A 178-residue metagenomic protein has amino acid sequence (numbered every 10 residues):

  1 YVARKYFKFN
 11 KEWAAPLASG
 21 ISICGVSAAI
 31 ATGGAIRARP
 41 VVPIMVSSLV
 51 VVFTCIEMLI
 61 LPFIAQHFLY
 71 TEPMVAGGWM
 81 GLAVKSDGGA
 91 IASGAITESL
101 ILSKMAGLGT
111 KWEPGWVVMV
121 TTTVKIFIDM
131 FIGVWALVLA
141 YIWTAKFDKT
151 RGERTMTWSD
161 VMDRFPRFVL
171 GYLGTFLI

Functional and structural regions predicted by a protein language model:
Y1-A14, E57-M74, L82: Transmembrane alpha-helices that form the ion-translocation and gating core of multi-pass ion transport proteins
Y1-K8, T32-A35, A140-R151: C-terminal ends of transmembrane helices
A3, G20, L49-L61, I128 (+6 more regions): Alpha-helical transmembrane segments in multi-pass membrane proteins
Y6-F9, I36-R37, F68-L69, T110-K111 (+1 more regions): Helix-boundary and loop/linker segments of multi-pass membrane transporters
K11-E57, V75-G107: Alpha-helical membrane segments and immediately flanking helix-loop junctions that form or couple to the substrate/ion
H67-V120, A140-R154: Transmembrane alpha-helical segments and their short flanking loops that form helix-hairpins/helix-helix interfaces
K111, G115-I126, W158-F165: Interfacial loop-to-helix junctions that mark the boundaries of transmembrane helices in multi-pass membrane
W143-I178: Transmembrane helical segments that form the transport core of multi-pass membrane transport proteins
